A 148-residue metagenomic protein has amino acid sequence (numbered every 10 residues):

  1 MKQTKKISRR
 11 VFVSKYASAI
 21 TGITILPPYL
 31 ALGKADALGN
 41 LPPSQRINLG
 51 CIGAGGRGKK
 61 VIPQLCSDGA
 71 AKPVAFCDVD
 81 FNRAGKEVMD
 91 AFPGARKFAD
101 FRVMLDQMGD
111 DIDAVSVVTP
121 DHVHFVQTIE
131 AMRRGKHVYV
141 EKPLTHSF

Functional and structural regions predicted by a protein language model:
K2-K5, D36-N40, I47, L65 (+3 more regions): Asp/Glu-centered strand-loop micro-motifs enriched in Gly/Pro and often flanked by an aromatic residue
K2-T21: N-terminal secretory signal peptides and thylakoid transit peptides that target proteins across membranes
K5-K6, C77, K97: A structural signal for short, well-ordered beta-strand elements
S8, D80, D100-F101: Acidic/polar helix N-cap motif
K15-Y16, E87, Q107: Generic alpha-helical secondary-structure signal
A19-F92: N-terminal Rossmann-like dinucleotide-binding module
G55, A95-F148: Beta-loop-alpha module in the N-terminal Rossmann-like domain of NAD(P)-dependent dehydrogenases, especially those
